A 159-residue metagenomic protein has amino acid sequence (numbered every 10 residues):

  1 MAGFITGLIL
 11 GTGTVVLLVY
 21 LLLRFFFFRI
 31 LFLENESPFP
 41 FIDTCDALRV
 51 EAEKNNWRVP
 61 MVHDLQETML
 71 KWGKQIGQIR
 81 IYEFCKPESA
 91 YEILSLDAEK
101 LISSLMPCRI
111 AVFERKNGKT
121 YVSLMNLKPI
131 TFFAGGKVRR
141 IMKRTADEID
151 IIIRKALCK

Functional and structural regions predicted by a protein language model:
M1-G11: Feature marks short, highly hydrophobic, charge-poor N-terminal signal-anchor/signal peptide-like helices that anchor
G11-T12, F27: Eukaryotic intrinsically disordered, low-complexity regulatory linkers and tails enriched in Ser/Thr/Pro
L17-V59: Terminal, regulation- and interaction-focused segments at domain boundaries
D46, V50-A111: Ser/Thr-rich, low-complexity intrinsically disordered terminal regions
D97-K100, M125, R139-R140: Short intrinsically disordered coil segments
C108-G135: Beta-strand/loop substructures that line and gate deep hydrophobic ligand-binding cavities in soluble
K128-K159: C-terminal partner/receptor-binding element of secreted or periplasmic proteins
